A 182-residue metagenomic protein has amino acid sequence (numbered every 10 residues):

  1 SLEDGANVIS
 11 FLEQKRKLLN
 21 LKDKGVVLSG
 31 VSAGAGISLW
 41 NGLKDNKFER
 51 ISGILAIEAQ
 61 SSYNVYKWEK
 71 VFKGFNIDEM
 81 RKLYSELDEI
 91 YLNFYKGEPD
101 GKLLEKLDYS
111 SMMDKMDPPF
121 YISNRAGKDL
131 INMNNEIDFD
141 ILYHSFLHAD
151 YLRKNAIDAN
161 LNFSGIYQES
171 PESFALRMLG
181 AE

Functional and structural regions predicted by a protein language model:
S1-L2, N64: Active-site machinery of serine-nucleophile hydrolases
L2-N7, V31-I37, S111-G127: Conserved long hydrophobic alpha-helices within structured protein cores
E3, F75, I137-H144: Alpha-helix N-cap and loop-to-helix initiation/capping positions
D4-N7, F11, G36, W40 (+2 more regions): Extracytoplasmic/secreted proteins, especially bacterial periplasmic and envelope-associated proteins
N7-F75: Primarily recognizes the serine-hydrolase "nucleophile elbow" in alpha/beta-hydrolase and SGNH/GDSL folds
R50-S52, D114-F120, A159: Short, proline-enriched alpha-helix->beta-strand connector loops that line the catalytic pocket of alpha/beta-hydrolase
V65-P118: Mobile cap/lid helix-loop segments that gate and shape the active-site cleft of serine hydrolases
F120-M133, L142, F146-E182: C-terminal catalytic histidine-bearing segment of alpha/beta-hydrolase fold enzymes
